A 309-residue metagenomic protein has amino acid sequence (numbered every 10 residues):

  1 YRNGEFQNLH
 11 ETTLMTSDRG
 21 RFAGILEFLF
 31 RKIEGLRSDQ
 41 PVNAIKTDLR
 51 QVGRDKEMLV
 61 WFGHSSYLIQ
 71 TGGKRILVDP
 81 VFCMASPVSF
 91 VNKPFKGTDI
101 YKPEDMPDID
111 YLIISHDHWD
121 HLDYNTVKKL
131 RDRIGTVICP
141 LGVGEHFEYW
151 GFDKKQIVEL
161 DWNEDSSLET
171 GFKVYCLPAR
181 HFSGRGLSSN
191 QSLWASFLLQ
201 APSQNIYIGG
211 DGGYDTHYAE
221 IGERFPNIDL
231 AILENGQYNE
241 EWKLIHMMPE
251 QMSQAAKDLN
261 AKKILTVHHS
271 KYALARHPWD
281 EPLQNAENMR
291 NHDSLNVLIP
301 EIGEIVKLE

Functional and structural regions predicted by a protein language model:
Y1-S86, V91-D105, A201-G210, D229-G236 (+1 more regions): Metallo-beta-lactamase
N3-G4, N8, M106, Y111 (+4 more regions): Cap/insert and terminal regions of metallo-dependent hydrolase folds
E34-D55, P140-Q204, N285-L308: Metallo-beta-lactamase
S66-Q70, S167-I228, K243, E250-Q251: Catalytic core of the metallo-beta-lactamase
I69, D79, H116, D123 (+6 more regions): Divalent metal-coordination and catalytic microenvironments
P80-F82, D117, A179-R180, G210-G212 (+2 more regions): Active-site metal-binding loops of divalent metal-dependent hydrolases
F82-G97, G184-S188, N239-I245, A273: Acidic/histidine-rich helix-loop elements that form or flank divalent-metal/phosphate-binding sites at the catalytic
V91-C139, V158, P226-I232: Active-site metal-binding motif and surrounding structural segment of the metallo-beta-lactamase
